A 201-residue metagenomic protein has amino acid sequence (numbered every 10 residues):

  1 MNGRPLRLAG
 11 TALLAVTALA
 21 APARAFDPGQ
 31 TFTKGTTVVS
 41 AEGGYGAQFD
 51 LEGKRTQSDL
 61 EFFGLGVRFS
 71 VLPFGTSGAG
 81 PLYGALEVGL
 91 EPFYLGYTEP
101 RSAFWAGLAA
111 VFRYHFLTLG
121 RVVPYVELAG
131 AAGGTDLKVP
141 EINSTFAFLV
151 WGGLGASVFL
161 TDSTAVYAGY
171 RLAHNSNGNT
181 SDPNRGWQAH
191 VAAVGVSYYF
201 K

Functional and structural regions predicted by a protein language model:
M1-G10: Bacterial N-terminal signal peptides that target proteins for export
A9-A20: Bacterial N-terminal signal peptides
P22-F74, A189-K201: Short glycine/proline- and aromatic-enriched beta-strand/turn motifs that initiate or cap beta-hairpins
F26-T37, F74-L86, P100-S102, L117-V123 (+2 more regions): Short loop/turn motifs that connect adjacent beta-strands in outer-membrane beta-barrel proteins
G35-T37, D59-L65, S102-L108, V122 (+2 more regions): Residues that define the transmembrane beta-barrel architecture of outer-membrane proteins
A41-Y45, L65-V71, L108-Y114, L128-A132 (+3 more regions): Residues on the lipid-exposed face of transmembrane beta-strands in outer-membrane beta-barrel proteins
G46-E52, T76, F93-E99, A132-V139 (+1 more regions): Sequence/structural signature of outer-membrane beta-barrel proteins
K54-L60, G96-F104, T118, V139-T145 (+1 more regions): Solvent-exposed loop/turn segments connecting transmembrane beta-strands in outer-membrane beta-barrel proteins
